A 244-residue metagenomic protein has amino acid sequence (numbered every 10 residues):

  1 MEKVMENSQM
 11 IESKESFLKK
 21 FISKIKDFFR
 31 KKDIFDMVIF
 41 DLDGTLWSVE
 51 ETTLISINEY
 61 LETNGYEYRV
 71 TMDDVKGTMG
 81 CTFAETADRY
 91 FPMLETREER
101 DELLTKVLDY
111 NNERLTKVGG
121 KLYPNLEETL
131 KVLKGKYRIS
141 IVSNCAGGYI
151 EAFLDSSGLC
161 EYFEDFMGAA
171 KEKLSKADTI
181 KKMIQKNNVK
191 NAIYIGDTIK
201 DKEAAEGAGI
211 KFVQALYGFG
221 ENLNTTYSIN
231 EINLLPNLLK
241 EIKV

Functional and structural regions predicted by a protein language model:
E2-F35, G147, E151-V244: Asp-based, Mg2+/Mn2+-dependent phosphohydrolase catalytic module
D33-P124: N-terminal helical cap/lid subdomain that shapes the substrate entry/recognition surface in HAD-like hydrolases
T45, S143-C145: Conserved phosphate-coupling serine/threonine residues in phosphotransfer and NTP-handling enzymes
L46, I139, Y194: Conserved SAM-binding loop
T52, T78, K121-N125, C145-A146 (+3 more regions): Short beta->alpha linker loops
E113-I141, A177: Short, acidic loop-to-helix structural element flanking the phosphoryl-transfer center in phosphate-processing enzymes
